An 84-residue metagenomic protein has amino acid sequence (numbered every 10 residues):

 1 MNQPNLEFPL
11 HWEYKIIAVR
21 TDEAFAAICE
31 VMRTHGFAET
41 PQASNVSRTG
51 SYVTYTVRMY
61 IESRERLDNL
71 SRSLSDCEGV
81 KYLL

Functional and structural regions predicted by a protein language model:
M1-T54, R58-L84: Long, contiguous binding/interaction regions
